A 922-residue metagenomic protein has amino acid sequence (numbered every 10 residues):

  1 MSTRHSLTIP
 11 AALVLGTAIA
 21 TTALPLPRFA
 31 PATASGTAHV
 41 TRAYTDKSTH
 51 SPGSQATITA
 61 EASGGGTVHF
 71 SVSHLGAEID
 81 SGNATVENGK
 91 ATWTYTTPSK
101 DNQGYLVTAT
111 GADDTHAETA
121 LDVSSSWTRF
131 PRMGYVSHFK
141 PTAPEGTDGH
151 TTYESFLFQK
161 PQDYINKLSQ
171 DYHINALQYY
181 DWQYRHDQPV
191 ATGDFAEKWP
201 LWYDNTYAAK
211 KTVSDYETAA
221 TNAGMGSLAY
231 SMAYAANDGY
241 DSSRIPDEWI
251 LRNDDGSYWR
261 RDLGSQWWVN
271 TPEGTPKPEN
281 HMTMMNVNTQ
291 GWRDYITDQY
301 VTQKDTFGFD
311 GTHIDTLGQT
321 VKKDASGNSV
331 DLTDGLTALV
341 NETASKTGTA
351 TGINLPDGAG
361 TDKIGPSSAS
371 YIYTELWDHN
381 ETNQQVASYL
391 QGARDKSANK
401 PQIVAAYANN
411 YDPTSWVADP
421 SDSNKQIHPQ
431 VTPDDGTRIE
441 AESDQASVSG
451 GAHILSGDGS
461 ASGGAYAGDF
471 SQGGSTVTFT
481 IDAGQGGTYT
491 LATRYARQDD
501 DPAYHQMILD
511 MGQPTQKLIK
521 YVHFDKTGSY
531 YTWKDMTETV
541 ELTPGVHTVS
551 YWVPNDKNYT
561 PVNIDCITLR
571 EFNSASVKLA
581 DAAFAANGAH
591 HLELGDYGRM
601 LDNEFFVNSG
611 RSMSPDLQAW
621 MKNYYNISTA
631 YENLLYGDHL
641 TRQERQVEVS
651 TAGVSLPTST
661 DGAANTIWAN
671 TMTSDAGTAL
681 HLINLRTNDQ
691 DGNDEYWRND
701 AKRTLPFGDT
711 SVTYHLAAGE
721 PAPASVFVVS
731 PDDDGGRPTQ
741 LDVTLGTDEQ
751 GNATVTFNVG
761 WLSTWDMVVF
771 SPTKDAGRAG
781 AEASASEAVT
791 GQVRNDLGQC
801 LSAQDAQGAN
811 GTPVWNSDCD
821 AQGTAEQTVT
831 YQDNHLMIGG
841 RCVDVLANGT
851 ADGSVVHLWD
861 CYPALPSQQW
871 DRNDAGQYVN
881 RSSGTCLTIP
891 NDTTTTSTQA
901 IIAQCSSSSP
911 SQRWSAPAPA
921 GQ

Functional and structural regions predicted by a protein language model:
L7, T17-A23, R778-Q922: Lectin-like carbohydrate-binding module/patch detector with strong preference for beta-trefoil
Q55-T59, G65-H69, S73, S81-V86 (+4 more regions): Extracytoplasmic
S125-F158, A229-Q303: Active-site-adjacent "subsite" loops/lids of carbohydrate-active enzymes
Y164-K211, A235-W249, N280, V287-Q290 (+1 more regions): Aromatic-lined carbohydrate-binding/catalytic grooves of carbohydrate-active enzymes
N288-A369, W377-S397: Active-site neighborhood of glycoside hydrolase catalytic domains
N383-P433, E571-N670, S674-A679, R686-N693: Active-site-proximal substrate-binding groove within the catalytic cores of carbohydrate-active enzymes
T480, A492-Y495, A503, A582 (+2 more regions): Carbohydrate-binding surface patches
T747-G780: C-terminal beta-strand-rich structural cap/linker in extracellular carbohydrate-active enzymes
